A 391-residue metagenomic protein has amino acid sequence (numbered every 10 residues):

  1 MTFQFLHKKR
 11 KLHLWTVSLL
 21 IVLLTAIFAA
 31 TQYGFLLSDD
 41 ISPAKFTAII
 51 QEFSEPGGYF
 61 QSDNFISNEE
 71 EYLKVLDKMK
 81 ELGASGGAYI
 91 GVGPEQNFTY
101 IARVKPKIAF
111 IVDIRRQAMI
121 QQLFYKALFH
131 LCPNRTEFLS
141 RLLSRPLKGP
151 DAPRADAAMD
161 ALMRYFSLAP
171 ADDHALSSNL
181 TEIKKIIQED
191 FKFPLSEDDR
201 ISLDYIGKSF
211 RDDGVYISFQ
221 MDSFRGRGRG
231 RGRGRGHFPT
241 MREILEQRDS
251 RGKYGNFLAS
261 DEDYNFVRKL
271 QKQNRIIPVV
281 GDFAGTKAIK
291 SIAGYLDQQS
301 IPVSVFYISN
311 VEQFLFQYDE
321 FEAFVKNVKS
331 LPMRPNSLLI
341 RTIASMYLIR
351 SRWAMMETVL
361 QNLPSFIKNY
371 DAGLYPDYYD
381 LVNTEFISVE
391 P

Functional and structural regions predicted by a protein language model:
H7-L19: N-terminal Sec-pathway targeting helices
V17-F28: Bacterial N-terminal signal peptides
D40-E55, N68, Y72-K74: N-terminal regions that are enriched for targeting/export leaders and immediately downstream pro/stem segments
I66-A84: Conserved alpha-helix/loop element of class I SAM-dependent methyltransferases that forms part of the SAM/SAH-binding
G83-E95: Conserved class I S-adenosyl-L-methionine
Q96-V104: Conserved SAM-binding loop of SAM-dependent methyltransferases across substrates and taxa, primarily the Class I
F110-I277, D371-P391: Class I S-adenosyl-L-methionine-dependent methyltransferase module
F219-P391: Alpha-helical subdomain
